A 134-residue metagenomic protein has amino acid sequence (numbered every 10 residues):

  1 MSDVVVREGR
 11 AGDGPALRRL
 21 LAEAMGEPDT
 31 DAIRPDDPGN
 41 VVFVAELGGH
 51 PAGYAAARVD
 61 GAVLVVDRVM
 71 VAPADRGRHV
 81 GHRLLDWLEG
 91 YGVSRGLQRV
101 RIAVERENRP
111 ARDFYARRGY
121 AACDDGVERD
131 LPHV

Functional and structural regions predicted by a protein language model:
S2-D3, V42-F43, Q98-V134: C-terminal "cap" of GNAT-fold acetyltransferases
S2-V4, E8-D67, A72, L85-D86 (+2 more regions): Acetyl-CoA-dependent GNAT
V71, G77-G90, D113-R117: Conserved acetyl-CoA-binding loop-helix of GNAT-fold acetyltransferases
R78, R95-Q98: Short coil/turn segments at alpha/beta junctions that flank glycine-rich nucleotide-binding fingerprints
E89, V93, I102-V104: Short acidic/polar micro-motifs centered on Gly/Asp/Asn
